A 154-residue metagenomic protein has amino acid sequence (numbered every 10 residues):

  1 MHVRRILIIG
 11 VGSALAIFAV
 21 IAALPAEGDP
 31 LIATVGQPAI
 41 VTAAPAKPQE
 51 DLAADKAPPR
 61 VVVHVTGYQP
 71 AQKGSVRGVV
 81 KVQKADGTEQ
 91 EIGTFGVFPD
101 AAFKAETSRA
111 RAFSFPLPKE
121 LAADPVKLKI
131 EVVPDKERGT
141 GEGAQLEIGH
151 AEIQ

Functional and structural regions predicted by a protein language model:
H2-R5, I21-Q154: Intrinsically disordered, flexible peripheral segments
L7-F18: Sec-dependent N-terminal signal peptides
